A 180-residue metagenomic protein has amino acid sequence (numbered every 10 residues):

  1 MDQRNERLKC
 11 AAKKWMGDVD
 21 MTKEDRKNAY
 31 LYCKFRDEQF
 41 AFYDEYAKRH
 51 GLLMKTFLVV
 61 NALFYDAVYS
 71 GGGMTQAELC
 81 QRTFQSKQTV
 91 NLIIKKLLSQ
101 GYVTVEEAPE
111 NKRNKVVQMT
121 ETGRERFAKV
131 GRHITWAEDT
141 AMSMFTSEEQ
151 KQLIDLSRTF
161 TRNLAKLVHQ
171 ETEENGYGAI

Functional and structural regions predicted by a protein language model:
M1-H50: N-terminal leader segment of winged-helix/HTH proteins
M1-M21, E148-I180: C-terminal regulatory/oligomerization modules of transcriptional regulators
W15, K95-D155: Charged, amphipathic alpha-helical coiled-coil/dimerization segments
F35, Q39, T83, R126 (+2 more regions): Alpha-helical linker/hinge and terminal dimerization helices associated with HTH transcriptional regulators
R36, N61-V68, G131, R158: Short, locally clustered residues in the helix-turn-helix/winged-helix DNA-binding domain
A41-T89: N-terminal helix-turn-helix DNA-binding core of bacterial DNA-binding proteins
